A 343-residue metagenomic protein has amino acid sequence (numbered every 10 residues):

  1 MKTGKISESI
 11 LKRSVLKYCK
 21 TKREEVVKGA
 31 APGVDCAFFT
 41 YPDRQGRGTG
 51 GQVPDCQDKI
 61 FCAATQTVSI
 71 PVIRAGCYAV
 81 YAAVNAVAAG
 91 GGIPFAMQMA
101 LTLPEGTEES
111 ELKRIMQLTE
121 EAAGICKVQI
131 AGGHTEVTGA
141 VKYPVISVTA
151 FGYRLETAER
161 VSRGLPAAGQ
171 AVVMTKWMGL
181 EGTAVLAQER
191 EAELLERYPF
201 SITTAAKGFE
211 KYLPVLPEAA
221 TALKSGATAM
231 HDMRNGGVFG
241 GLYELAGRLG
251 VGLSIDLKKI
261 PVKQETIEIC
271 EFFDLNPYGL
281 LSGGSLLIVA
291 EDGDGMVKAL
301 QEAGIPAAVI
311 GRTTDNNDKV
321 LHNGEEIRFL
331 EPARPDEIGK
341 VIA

Functional and structural regions predicted by a protein language model:
M1-A343: Helix-biased detector of long, well-ordered alpha-helical tracts
